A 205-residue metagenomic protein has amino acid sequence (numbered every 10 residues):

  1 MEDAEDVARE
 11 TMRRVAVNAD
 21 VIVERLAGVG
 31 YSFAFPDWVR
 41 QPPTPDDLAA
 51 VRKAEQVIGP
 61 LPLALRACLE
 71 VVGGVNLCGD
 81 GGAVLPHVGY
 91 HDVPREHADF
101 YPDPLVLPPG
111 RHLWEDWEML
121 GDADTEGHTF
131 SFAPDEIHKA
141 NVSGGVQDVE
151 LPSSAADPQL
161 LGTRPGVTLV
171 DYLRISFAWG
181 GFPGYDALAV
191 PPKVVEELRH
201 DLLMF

Functional and structural regions predicted by a protein language model:
M1-V51, V71-F205: A C-terminal-region feature
A54: Surface-exposed, Lys/Arg-rich phosphate-binding patches that contact polyanionic backbones
L61-L63, C78-G79: Short secondary-structure capping/junction motifs at helix and strand boundaries
P62-V72: Short hydrophobic alpha-helical segments that form membrane-spanning helices or hydrophobic packing faces of helical
